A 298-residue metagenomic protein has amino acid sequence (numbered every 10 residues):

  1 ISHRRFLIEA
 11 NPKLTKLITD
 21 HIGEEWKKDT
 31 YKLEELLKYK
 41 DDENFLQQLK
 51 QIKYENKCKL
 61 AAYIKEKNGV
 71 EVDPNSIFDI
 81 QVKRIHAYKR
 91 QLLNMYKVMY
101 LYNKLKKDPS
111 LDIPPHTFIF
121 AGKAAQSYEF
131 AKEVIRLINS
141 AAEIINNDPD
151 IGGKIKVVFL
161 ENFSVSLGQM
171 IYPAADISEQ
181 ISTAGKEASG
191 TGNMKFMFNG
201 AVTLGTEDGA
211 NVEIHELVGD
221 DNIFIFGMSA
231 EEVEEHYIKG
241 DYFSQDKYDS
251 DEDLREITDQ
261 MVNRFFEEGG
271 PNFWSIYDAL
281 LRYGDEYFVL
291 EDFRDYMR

Functional and structural regions predicted by a protein language model:
I1-R298: Catalytic cores of carbohydrate-active enzymes across secretory and cytosolic contexts
